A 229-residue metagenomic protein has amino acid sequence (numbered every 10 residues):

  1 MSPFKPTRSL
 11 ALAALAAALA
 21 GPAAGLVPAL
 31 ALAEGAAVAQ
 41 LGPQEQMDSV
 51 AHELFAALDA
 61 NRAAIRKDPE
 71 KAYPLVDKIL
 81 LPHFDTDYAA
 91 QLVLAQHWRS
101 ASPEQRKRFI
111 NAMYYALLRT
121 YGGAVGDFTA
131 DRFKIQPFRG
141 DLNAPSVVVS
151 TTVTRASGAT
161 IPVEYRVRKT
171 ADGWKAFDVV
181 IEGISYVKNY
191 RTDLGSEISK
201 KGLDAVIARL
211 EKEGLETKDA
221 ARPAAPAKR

Functional and structural regions predicted by a protein language model:
S2-G25: Bacterial N-terminal signal peptides that target proteins for export
A23-V38: Signal peptide processing junction and immediate N-terminal pro/mature segment of secreted/exported proteins
V38-L41, E45, A56, A60-K67 (+11 more regions): Surface-exposed, polar/charged faces of alpha-helical domains in mature secreted/periplasmic/lumenal proteins
V38-Y121: Early exported N-terminus immediately downstream of N-terminal targeting peptides
W98, Y115-A116, G140-L142, T154-R155 (+1 more regions): Solvent-exposed loop/turn segments at secondary-structure junctions within structured extracellular/periplasmic domains
R119-I161, E213-R229: Surface-exposed, charged secondary-structure patches
P162-K188: Short beta-strand edge/turn micro-motifs at domain boundaries
D178-R229: Low-complexity, intrinsically disordered terminal/linker segments enriched in charged and Gly/Pro repeats
